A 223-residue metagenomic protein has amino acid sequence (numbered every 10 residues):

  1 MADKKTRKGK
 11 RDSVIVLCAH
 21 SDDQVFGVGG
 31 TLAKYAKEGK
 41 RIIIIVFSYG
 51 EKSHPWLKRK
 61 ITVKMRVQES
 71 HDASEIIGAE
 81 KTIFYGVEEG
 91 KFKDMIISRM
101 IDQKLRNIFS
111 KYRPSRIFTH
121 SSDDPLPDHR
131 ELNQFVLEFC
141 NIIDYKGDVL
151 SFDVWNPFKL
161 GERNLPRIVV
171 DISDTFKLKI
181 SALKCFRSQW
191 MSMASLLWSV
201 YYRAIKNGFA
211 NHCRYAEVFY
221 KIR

Functional and structural regions predicted by a protein language model:
M1-L17, K34, E38, L57 (+4 more regions): Metal-dependent de-N-acetylase/amidase catalytic core
V14-F26: Short, glycine-rich nucleotide/cofactor-binding loops
A19, F47-Y49, V154: Cofactor-binding loop segments of dinucleotide-utilizing enzymes, especially the Rossmann-like FAD- and NAD(P)+-binding
V25-I45: Histidine-anchored nucleotide/phosphate-binding helix
F26-G27, M65, M100: Short, conserved clusters of charged catalytic residues that mark active-site and nucleotide-handling motifs
T31, S48, T119: Ser/Thr-centric signal marking residues that sit in or immediately flank functional binding/regulatory motifs
I42, S48-T82: Short, surface-exposed acidic-centric catalytic microdomains
F47, F84-E89: Short glycine-rich catalytic loops that host catalytic nucleophiles or stabilize transition states across multiple
